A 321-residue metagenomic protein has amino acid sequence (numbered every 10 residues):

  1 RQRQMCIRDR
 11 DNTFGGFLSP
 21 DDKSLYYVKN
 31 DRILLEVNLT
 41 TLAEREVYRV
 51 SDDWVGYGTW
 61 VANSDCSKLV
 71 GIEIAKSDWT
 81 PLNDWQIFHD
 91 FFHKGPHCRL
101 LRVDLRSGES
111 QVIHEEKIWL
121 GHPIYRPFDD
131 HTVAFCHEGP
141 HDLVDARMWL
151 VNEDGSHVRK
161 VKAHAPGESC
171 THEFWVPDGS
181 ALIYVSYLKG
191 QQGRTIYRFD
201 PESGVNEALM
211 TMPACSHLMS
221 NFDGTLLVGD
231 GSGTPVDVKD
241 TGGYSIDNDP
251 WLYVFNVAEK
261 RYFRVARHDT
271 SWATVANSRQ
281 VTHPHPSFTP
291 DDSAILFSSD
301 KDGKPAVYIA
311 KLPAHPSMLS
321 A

Functional and structural regions predicted by a protein language model:
Q2-I7: Short, small-residue-biased leader/transition segments that mark boundaries at the very start of proteins
D11-F17, W54-V61, L120-I124, E168-F174 (+2 more regions): Repeated scaffold domains used in trafficking and secretory/extracellular systems, primarily beta-propellers
P20-D21, S64-D65, P127-D129, P177-D178 (+2 more regions): Residue-level detector of Asp-centered blade-edge/turn motifs that repeat once per structural unit in beta-propeller
L25, L69, T132-V133, A181-I183 (+2 more regions): Hydrophobic beta-strand positions that form the internal "hydrophobic ladder" of WD40/Gbeta-like beta-propeller blades
N30-R99, G108-I118: Asp-box/WD-like beta-propeller blade repeats and closely related beta-sheet repeat scaffolds
G71-G95, C136-D145, Y187-K189, G229-D249: Short, conserved, GDST-rich strand-edge loop motifs in beta-rich repeat architectures
L209-M219, K260-S287: Conserved blade-ending motifs and adjacent loop-strand segments that build the rim/top face of beta-propeller domains
T282-A321: Blade-level signature of beta-propeller repeat domains, shared across WD40, Kelch, NHL, RCC1 and BNR/Asp-box propellers
